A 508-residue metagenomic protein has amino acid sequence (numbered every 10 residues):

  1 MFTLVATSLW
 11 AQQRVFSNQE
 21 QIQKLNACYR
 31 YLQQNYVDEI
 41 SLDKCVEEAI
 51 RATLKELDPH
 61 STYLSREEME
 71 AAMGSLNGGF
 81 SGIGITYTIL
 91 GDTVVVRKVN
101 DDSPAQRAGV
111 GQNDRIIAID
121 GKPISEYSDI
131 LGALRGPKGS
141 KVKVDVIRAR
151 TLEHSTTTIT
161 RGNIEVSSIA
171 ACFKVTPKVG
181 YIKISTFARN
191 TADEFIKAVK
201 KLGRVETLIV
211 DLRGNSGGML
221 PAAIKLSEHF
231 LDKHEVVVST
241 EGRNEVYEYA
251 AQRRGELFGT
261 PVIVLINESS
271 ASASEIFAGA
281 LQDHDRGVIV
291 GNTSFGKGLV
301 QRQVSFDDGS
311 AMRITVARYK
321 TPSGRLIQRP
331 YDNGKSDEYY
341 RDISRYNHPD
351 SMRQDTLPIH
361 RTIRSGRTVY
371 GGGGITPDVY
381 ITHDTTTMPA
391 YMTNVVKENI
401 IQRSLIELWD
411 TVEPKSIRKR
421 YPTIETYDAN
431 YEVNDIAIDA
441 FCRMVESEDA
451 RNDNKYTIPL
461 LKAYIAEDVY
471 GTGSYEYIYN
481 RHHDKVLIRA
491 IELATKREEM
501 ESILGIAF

Functional and structural regions predicted by a protein language model:
M1-T7: Bacterial N-terminal signal peptides
W10-Q21, L25-L42, V95-K98, Q106 (+4 more regions): Cleft-lining beta-strand/loop regions that shape enzyme active-site pockets
Q33-V95, S140-K143, I147-A171, A222 (+2 more regions): Extended, small/polar residue-biased N-terminal targeting/export presequences and adjacent propeptide/linker tracts
V99, T160, R243, A317 (+2 more regions): Residue-level structural signal for beta-strand termini and adjacent loop
S272, T321-L326: Metal-dependent DNA phosphodiester-chemistry modules and their immediately adjacent helices/loops in DNA-processing
V288-R318, N333-N347, M352-T356: Flexible, acidic/glycine-enriched loop-and-adjacent beta/alpha segments that face the extracytoplasmic/periplasmic side
L326-I327, Y331-F508: Conserved functional hotspot residues or short segments at active or partner-binding sites across diverse domains
